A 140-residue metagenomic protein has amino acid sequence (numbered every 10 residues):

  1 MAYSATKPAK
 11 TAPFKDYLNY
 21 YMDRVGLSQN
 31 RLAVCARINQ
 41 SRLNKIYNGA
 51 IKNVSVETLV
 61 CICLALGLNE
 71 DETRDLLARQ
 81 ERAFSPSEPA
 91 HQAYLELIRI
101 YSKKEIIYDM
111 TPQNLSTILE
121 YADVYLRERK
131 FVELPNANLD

Functional and structural regions predicted by a protein language model:
M1-L27, K103-I106, M110-N138: A short, Lys/Arg-rich alpha-helix, primarily the initiator
L18, L32-A33, L43-I46, T73: Conserved hydrophobic/aromatic packing and binding residues within compact polymer-binding modules
S28-C35, I62: Short alpha-helical "recognition helix" segments of helix-turn-helix
R37-V54, A78-E81: Recognition helix of helix-turn-helix/homeodomain-like DNA-binding domains that insert into the DNA major groove
A50-A65: Short, basic-rich loop-to-helix N-cap that marks the start of a DNA-contacting helix
R74-I107: Short, charged recognition helix plus adjacent turn of helix-turn-helix-like nucleic-acid-binding domains
